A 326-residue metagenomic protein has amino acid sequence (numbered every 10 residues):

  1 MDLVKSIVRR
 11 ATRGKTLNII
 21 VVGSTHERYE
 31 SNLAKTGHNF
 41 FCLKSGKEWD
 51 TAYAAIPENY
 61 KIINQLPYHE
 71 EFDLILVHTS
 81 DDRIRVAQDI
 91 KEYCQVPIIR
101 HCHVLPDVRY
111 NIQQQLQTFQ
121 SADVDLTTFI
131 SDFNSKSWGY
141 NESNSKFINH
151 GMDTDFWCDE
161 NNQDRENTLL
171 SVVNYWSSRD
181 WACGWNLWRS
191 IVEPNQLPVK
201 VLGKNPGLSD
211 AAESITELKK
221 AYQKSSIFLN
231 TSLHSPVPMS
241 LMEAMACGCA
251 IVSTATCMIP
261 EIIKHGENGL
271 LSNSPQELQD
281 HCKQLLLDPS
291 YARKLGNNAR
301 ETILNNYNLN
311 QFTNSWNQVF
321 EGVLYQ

Functional and structural regions predicted by a protein language model:
E27-Y29, A34, H38-V124, F133: Extended catalytic core of nucleotide-activated donor transferases of GT-like folds
S137-Y140, D153-L208: Conserved catalytic-core segment of nucleotide-activated headgroup transferases in glycan assembly
K219, L241-A246, P260-E261, E267: Short alpha-helical segment that forms part of, or immediately flanks, the ligand-binding pocket in carbohydrate-active
S226, G248: A short alpha->beta transition loop at the rim of the catalytic pocket in nucleotide-sugar-dependent
L233: Aromatic "clamp/platform" in nucleotide-sugar-dependent glycosyltransferases that forms part of the donor/acceptor
A250-S253: Short hydrophobic beta-strand element within catalytic cores of glycosyltransferases and related nucleotide-activated
H265-Q276, Q284-P289: Conserved acidic donor-binding segment of nucleotide-sugar-dependent glycosyltransferases
L287-Y325: A charged, aromatic-enriched C-terminal amphipathic alpha-helix characteristic of glycosyltransferases across folds
